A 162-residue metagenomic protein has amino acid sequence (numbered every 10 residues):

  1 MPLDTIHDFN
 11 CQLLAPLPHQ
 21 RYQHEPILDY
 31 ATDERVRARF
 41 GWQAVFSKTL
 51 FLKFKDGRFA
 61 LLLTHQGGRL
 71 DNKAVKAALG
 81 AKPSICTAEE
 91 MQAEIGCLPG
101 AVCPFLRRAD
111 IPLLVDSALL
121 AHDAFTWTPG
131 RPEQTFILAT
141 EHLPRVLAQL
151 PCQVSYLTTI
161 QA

Functional and structural regions predicted by a protein language model:
M1-A162: Extended, low-hydrophobicity, polar/charged segments
